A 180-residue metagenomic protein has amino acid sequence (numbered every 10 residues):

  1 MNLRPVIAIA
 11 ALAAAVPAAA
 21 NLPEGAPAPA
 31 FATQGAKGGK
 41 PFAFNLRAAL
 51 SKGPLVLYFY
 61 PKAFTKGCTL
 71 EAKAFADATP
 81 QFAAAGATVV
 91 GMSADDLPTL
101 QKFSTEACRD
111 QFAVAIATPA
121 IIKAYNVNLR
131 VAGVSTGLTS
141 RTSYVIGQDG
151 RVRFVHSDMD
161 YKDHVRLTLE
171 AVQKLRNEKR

Functional and structural regions predicted by a protein language model:
M1-I7: Bacterial N-terminal signal peptides that target proteins for export
A15-P17: N-terminal signal peptide c-region/cleavage motif recognized by signal peptidases
P29, P54, S140-T142: Short loop/turn microsegments at loop-to-beta-strand junctions
A32-P54: A short beta-strand-turn-helix
L46-L70, F75: Short active-site neighborhood of thiol/selenol oxidoreductases, capturing the structured segment around
T69-D110, I121: Structural microenvironment flanking redox-active thiols in thiol-disulfide oxidoreductases
S104-S140: Short, internal strand/loop/helix patches that form the active-site neighborhood or redox-interaction surface
L138-R180: Thiol-/selenol-based redox modules, centered on thioredoxin-like and closely related oxidoreductase domains
